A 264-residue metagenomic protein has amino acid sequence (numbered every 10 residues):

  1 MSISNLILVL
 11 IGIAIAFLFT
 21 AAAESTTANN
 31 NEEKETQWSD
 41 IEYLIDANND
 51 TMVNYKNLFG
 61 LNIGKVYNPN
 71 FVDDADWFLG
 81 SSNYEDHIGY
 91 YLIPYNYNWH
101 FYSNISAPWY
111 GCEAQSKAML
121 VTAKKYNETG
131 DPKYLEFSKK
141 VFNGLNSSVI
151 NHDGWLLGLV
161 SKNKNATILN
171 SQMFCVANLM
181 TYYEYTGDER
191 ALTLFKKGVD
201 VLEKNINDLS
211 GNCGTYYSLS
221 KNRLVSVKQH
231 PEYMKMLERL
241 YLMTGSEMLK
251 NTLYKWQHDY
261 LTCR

Functional and structural regions predicted by a protein language model:
M1-I11: N-terminal Sec-pathway targeting helices
A14, F19, A23-V66, Y185 (+1 more regions): Terminal, non-catalytic domain-edge segments
N30-N48, Y67-L92, L135-W155, R190-G214 (+1 more regions): Long, well-ordered core segments of solenoidal/helical folds
E32-D50, H87-Y110, D153-S171, S210-M236: Carbohydrate-binding/catalytic loop surfaces
N48-F71, W109-N127, T167-Y183, L224-L242: Well-ordered alpha-helical segments within folded domains of soluble proteins
I63-Y67, D74-K117: N-terminal accessory/assembly segment that mediates macromolecular interactions
P94-Y95, I105-N205: Eukaryote-skewed repeat-based solenoidal scaffolds used as protein-protein interaction platforms, primarily
P132, E189, L224-V227, E247: Charge-dense, low-complexity intrinsically disordered segments
